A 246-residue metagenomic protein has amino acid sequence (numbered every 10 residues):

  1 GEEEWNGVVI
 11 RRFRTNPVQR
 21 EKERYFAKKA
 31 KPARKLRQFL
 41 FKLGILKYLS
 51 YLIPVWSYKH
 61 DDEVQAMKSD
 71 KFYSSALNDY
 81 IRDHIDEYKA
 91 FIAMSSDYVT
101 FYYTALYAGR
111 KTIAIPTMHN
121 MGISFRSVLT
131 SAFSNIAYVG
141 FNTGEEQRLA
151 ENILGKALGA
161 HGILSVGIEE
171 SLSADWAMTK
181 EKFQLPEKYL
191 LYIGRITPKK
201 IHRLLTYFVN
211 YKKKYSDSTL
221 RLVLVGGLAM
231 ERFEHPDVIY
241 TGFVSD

Functional and structural regions predicted by a protein language model:
G1-F72, A76-D83: A conserved catalytic-core segment of Leloir-type glycosyltransferases
E2, L77, L172-L185, Y189: A short helix/loop element that forms part of the nucleotide-sugar donor recognition site in Leloir-type
I10, Y215-D246: Nucleotide-activated donor-binding/catalytic signature segment of Leloir-type glycosyltransferases, i.e., the conserved
S69-N78, T100-F101, R110-N135, E170-A177: Nucleotide-sugar donor phosphate/pyrophosphate-binding loop at the beta->alpha transition of glycosyltransferases
A93-Y98: Short His-centered aromatic/hydrophobic patch
I115, N142, L164, Y192-I196 (+2 more regions): Short hydrophobic "strand-cap" motifs at the C-terminus of beta-strands
N120-S124, I136-A160, I168-S171, W176 (+1 more regions): A short, active-site helix/loop in glycosyltransferases that binds the activated sugar's phosphate group
K182-K200, L205, V209, V223: Conserved donor-binding/catalytic core segment of Leloir-type glycosyltransferases
